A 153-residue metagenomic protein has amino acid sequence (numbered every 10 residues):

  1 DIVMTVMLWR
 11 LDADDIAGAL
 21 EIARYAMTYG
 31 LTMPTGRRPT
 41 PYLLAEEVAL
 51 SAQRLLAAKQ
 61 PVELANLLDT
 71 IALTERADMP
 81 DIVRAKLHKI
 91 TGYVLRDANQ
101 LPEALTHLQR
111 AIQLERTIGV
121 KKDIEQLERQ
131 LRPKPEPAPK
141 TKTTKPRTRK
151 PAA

Functional and structural regions predicted by a protein language model:
D1-L8, G36-A57, R84-Y93: Amphipathic alpha-helical repeat scaffolds of TPR domains
D12-A13, A98, L131: Structural motif corresponding to the intra-repeat A-B loop/turn of tetratricopeptide repeats
R24, D69-A72, L108-Q109: Alpha-solenoid helical repeat scaffolds
Y29-M33, I71-D78, E115: Alpha-helical junction/boundary sensor with strong preference for TPR arrays
P39-Y42, D81-V83, E115, K122: Residue signature of alpha-solenoid helical repeat architecture, marking inter-repeat boundaries and helix-start
E47-V62, L127-K145, K150-A153: Alpha-helical linker/edge segments of TPR/alpha-solenoid repeat scaffolds and analogous pre-/post-domain helices
